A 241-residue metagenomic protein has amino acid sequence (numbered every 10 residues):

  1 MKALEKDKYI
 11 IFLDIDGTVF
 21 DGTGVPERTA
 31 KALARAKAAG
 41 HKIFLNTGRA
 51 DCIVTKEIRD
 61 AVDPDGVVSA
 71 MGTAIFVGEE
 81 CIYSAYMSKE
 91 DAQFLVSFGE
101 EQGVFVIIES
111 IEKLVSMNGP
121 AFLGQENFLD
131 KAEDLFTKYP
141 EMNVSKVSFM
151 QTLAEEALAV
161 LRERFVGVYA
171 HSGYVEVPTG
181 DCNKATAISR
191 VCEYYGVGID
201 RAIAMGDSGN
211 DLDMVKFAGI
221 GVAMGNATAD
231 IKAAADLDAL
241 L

Functional and structural regions predicted by a protein language model:
D7-T23, V215: Asp-based phosphoryl-transfer active-site loop
G17, R49, G206-S208: Active-site metal-binding loops of divalent metal-dependent hydrolases
D21-H41, M87-D91, F128-L129, D181-E193 (+2 more regions): Short, acidic loop-to-helix structural element flanking the phosphoryl-transfer center in phosphate-processing enzymes
E27-F122: Active-site phosphate-binding/coordination module
F44, V68, I203-M205, V222 (+1 more regions): Hydrophobic/aromatic beta-strand patches that form the interior of the parallel beta-sheet core in alpha/beta enzyme
D60-G78, L129-D134, Y139-N143, K232-L237: Structural recognition of alpha->loop->beta junctions
F98, Q102-M214, N226: Conserved acidic, metal-coordinating active-site core of Asp-based, Mg2+-dependent phosphoryl-transfer enzymes
F217, G221-L241: Asp-based, Mg2+/Mn2+-dependent phosphohydrolase catalytic module
